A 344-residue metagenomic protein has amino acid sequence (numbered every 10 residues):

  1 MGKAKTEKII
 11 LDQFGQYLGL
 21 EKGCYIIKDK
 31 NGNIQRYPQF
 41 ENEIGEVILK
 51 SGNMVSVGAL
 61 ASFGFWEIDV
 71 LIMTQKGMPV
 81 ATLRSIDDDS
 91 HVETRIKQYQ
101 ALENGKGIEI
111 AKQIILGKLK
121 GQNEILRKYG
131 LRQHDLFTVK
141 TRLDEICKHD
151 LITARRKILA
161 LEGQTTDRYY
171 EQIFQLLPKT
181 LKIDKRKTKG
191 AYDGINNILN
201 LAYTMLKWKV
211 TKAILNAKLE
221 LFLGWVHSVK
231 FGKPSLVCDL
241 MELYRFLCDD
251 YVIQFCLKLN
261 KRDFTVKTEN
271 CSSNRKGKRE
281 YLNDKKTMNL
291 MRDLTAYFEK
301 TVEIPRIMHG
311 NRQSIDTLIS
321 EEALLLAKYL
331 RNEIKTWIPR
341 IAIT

Functional and structural regions predicted by a protein language model:
M1-E21, K28-K30, P38, V80 (+1 more regions): Active-site helix-to-loop segments that bind/position phosphate- or nucleotide-bearing substrates and donors across
E21-C24, E46: Secretion/export-associated helical scaffolds and adjacent low-complexity Pro/Gly/Ser/Thr-rich regions
Q39-V55: Extracellular/luminal Protease-associated
V47-K50, I68-T74: Short hydrophobic alpha-helical runs that function as membrane-insertion/retention elements
M54-V55, L60-S62: Compact, well-ordered interaction domains used in eukaryotic information-processing assemblies
S56, K76-T82: Short gly/pro/ser/thr-enriched loop/turn and capping motifs at secondary-structure boundaries
A61-D69: Short, surface-exposed basic-aromatic patches at helix termini and helix-loop junctions that form
S85-D87: Hydrophobic alpha-helical segments and their helix-loop junctions in multi-pass secondary transporters
